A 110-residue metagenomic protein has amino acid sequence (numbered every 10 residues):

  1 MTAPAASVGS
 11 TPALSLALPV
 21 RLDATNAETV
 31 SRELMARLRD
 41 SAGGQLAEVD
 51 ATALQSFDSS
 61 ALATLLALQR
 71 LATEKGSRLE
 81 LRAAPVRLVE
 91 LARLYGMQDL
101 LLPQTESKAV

Functional and structural regions predicted by a protein language model:
M1-F57, A67-V110: STAS-like cytosolic regulatory interaction modules
